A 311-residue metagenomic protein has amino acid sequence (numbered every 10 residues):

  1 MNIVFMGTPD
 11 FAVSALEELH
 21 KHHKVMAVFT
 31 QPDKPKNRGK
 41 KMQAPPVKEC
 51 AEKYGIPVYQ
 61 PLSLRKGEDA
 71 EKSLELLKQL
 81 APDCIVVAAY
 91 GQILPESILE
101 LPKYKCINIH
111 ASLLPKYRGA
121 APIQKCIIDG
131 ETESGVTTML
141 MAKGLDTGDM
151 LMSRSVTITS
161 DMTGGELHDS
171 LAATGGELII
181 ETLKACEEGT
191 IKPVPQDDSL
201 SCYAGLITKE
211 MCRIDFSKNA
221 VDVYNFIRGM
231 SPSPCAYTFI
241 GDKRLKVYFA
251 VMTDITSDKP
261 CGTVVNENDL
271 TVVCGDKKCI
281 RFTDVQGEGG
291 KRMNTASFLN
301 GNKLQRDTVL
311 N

Functional and structural regions predicted by a protein language model:
M1-P234, G287, V309-N311: One-carbon transfer enzymes
D198-N311: Internal anion-binding site segments
